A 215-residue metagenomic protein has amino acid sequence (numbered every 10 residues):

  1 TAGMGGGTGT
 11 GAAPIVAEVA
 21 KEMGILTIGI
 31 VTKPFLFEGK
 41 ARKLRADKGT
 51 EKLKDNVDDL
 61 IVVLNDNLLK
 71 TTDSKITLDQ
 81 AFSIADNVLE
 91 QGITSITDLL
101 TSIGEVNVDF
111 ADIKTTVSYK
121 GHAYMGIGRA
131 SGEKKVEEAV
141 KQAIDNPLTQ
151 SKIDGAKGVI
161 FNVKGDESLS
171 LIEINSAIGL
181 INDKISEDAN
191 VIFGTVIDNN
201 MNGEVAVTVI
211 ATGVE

Functional and structural regions predicted by a protein language model:
T1-E215: Tubulin/FtsZ superfamily GTPase core signature
